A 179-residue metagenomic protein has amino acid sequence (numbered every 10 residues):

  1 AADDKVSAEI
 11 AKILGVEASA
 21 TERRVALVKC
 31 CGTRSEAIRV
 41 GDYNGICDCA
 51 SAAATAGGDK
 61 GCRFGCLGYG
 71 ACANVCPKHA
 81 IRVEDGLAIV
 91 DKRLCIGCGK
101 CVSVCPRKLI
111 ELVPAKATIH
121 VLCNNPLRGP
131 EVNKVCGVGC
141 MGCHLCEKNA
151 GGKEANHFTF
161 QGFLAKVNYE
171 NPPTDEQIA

Functional and structural regions predicted by a protein language model:
A1-N149, E176-A179: Ferredoxin-type iron-sulfur electron-transfer modules and their immediate structural context
V83-D85, T159-G162: Short, ordered beta-strand-loop transition motifs
A88-D91, F163-E170: A generic structural motif
K153-F158: Short, solvent-exposed loop/linker segments at beta-strand-coil boundaries, enriched for Pro/Gly and Ser/Thr
P172-T174: Right-handed parallel beta-helix/beta-solenoid
